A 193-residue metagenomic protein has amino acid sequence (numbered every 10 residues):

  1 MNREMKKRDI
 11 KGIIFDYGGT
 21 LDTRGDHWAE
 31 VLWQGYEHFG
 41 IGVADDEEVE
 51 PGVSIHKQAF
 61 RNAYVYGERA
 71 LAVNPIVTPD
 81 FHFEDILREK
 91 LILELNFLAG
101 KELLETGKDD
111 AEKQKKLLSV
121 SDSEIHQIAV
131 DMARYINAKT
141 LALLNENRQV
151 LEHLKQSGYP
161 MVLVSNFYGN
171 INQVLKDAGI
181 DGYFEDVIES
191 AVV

Functional and structural regions predicted by a protein language model:
N2-K6: Short amphipathic alpha-helix with an adjacent loop that forms part of the alpha/beta core around
K7-R148, H153: N-terminal helical cap/lid subdomain that shapes the substrate entry/recognition surface in HAD-like hydrolases
L141-L143, R148, V162-V164, Y168-V193: Substrate-recognition "cap/lid" segment bordering the active-site pocket of phosphatases
Q156-G158: Glycine-centered short loops/turns at secondary-structure junctions
